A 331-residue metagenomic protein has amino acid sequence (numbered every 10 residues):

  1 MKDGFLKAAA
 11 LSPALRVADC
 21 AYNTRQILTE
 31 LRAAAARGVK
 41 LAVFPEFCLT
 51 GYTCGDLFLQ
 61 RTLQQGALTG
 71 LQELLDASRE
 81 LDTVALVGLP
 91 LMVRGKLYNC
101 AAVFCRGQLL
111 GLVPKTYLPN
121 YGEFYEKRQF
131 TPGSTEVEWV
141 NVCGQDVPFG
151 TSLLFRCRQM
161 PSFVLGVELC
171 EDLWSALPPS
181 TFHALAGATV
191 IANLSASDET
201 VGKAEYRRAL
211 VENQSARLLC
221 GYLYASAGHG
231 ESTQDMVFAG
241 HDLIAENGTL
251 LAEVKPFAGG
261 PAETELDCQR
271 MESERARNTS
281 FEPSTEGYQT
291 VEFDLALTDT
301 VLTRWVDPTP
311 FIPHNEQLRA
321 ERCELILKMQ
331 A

Functional and structural regions predicted by a protein language model:
M1-A331: Enzyme catalytic cores with a strong preference for nitrogen-chemistry domains
